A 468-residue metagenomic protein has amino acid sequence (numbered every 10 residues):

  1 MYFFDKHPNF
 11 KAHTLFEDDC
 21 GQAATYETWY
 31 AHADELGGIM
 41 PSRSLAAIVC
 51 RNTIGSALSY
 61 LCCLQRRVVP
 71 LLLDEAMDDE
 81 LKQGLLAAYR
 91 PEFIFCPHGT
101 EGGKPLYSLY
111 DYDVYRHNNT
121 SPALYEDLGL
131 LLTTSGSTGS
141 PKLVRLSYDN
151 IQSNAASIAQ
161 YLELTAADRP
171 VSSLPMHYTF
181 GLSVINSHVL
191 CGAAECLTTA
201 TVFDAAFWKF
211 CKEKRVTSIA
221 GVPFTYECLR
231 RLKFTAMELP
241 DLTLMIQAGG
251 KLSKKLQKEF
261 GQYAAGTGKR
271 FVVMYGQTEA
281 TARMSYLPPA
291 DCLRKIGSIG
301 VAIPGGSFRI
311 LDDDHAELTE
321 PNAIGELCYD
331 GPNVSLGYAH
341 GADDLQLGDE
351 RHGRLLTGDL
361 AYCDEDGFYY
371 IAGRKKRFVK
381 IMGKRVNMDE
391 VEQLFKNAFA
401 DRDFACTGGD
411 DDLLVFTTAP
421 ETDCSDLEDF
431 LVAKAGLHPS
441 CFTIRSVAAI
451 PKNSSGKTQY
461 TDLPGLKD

Functional and structural regions predicted by a protein language model:
P8-A12, Y115-T133, S140, E163-R169: Conserved pre-ATP/AMP-binding loop-to-beta segment of ANL
A23-Y26, L128-A156: Conserved AMP-binding A3 loop
E35-A76, S173-L174, R385: Conserved AMP-binding/adenylate-forming
Q152-R169, T179-S218, I303: Conserved AMP-binding/adenylation subdomain of ANL enzymes
V216-G221, R230-R294, S307: Gly/Ser/Thr-rich phosphate-binding loop
S307-D330, E365-D366, C424: Conserved beta-loop-beta connector loops within the AMP-binding
N322, E326-D389, N397: Conserved ATP-binding/catalytic segment of the ANL
V379, T407, L414, D429-D468: Conserved C-terminal "lid"/linker of ANL adenylate-forming enzymes
